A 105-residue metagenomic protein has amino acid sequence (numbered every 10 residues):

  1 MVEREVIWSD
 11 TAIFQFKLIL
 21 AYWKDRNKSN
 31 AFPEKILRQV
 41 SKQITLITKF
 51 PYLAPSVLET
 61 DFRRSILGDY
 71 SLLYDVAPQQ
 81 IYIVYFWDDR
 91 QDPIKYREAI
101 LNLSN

Functional and structural regions predicted by a protein language model:
M1-F62, L103-N105: Basic, Lys/Arg-enriched alpha-helical interface segments
F16, G68-D69: Terminal low-complexity, poorly structured segments
P51, D69-S71: Short, well-ordered turn and helix-capping elements at secondary-structure junctions
R63-R64, L72: A beta-hairpin/wing motif
L67, D75-N105: Enriched for short, Lys/Arg-rich terminal
